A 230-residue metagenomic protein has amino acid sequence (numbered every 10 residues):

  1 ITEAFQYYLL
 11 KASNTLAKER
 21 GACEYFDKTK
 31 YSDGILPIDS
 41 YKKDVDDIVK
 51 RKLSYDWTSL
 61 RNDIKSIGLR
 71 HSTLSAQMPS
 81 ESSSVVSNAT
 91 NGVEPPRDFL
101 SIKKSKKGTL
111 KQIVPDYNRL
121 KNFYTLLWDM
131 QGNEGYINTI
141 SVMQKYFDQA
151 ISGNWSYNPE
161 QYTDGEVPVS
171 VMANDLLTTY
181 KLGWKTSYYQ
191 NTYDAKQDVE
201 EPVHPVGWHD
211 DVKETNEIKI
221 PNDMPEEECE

Functional and structural regions predicted by a protein language model:
I1-K43: Extended, well-ordered alpha-helical scaffold/bundle regions in very large, multi-domain proteins
A22, D39, D47-S54, D63-V212 (+1 more regions): Catalytic alpha/beta core of large soluble enzyme barrels
E217-E230: Short acidic, low-complexity intrinsically disordered linear motifs used for protein-protein interactions
